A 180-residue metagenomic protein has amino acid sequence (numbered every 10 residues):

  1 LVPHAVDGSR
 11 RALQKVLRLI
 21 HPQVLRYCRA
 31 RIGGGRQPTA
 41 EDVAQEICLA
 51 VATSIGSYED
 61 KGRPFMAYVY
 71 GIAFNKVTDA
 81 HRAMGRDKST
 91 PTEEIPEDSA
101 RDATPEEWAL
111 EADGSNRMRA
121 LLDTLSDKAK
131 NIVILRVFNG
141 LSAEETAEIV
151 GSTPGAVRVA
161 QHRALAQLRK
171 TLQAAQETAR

Functional and structural regions predicted by a protein language model:
D7-K15, L25-E46, P154, T178-R180: Short, charged helix-capping/linker segments at alpha-helix termini
Q23, R117-A120, K130-N131: Pre-recognition alpha-helix immediately N-terminal to the DNA-recognition helix within helix-turn-helix or winged-helix
A30, T53-D60, G71-T92, E111: Arg/Lys-rich amphipathic alpha helix in sigma70-family domain 2
D42-L49, R63-N75: Structural recognition of an alpha-helix C-terminal capping motif at a helix-to-coil junction
I95-D123: Acidic, proline/glycine-rich intrinsically disordered inter-domain spacer in sigma factors
A129, E144, E148-E177: DNA-recognition helix of helix-turn-helix
I132-R136: A short pre-motif secondary-structure segment
